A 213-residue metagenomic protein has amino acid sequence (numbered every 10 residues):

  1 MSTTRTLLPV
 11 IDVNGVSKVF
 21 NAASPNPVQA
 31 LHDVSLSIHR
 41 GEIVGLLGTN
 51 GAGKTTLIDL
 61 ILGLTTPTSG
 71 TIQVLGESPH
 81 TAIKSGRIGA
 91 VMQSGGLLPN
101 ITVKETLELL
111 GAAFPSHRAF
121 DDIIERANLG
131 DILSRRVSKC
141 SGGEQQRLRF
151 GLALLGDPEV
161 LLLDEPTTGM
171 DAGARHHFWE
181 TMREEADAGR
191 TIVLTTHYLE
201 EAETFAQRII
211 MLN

Functional and structural regions predicted by a protein language model:
T49-G53: Walker A (P-loop) phosphate-binding loop of ABC-type ATPase nucleotide-binding domains
L62: Helix-to-loop junction immediately C-terminal to a conserved catalytic motif
G70-H80, K84: Conserved ABC transporter NBD signature motif
E108, A112, H117-L133: Conserved ABC ATPase "signature" region
D157: Conserved catalytic motifs of ABC-family nucleotide-binding domains
L161-E165: Catalytic Walker B motif of ABC-type/P-loop ATPase nucleotide-binding domains
